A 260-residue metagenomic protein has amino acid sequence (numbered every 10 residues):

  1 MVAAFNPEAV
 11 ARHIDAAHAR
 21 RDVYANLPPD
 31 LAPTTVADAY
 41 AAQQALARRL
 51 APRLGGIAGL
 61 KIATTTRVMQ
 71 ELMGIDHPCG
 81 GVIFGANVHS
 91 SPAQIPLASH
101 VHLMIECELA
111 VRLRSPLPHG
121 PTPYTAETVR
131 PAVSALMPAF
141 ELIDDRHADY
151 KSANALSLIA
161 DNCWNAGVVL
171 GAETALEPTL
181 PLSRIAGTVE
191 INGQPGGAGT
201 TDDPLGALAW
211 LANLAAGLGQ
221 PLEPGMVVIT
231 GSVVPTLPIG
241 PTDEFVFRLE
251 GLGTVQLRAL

Functional and structural regions predicted by a protein language model:
V2-L205, E244, T254-L260: Catalytic-core "active-site belt" of small-molecule-metabolizing enzymes, emphasizing His/Asp/Glu-rich regions
A39, M104, P221, P238-I239: Residue-level "contact hotspot" at macromolecular interaction interfaces
P52, V234, G240-P241: N-terminal low-complexity, intrinsically disordered patches enriched in charged
I191-G193, T230, E250: Short strand-turn-strand beta-turns centered on an Asx-Gly dipeptide
A207-T236: A conserved acidic, glycine/proline-rich C-terminal tail/linker
V233-L237, G251-T254: Short, charged beta-turn/beta-strand-edge "cap" motif at the junction between a beta-strand and an adjacent loop
P241-G251: A short alpha/beta connector and helix-capping loop motif
